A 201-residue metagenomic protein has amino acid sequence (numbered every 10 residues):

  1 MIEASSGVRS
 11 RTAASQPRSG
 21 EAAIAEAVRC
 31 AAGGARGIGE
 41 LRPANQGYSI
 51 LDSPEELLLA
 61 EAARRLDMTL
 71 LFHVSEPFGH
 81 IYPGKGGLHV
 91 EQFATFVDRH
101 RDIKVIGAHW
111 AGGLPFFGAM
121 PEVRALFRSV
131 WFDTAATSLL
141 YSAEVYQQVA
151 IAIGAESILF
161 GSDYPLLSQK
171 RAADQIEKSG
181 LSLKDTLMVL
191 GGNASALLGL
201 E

Functional and structural regions predicted by a protein language model:
M1-F78, Y82, L140: Active-site gating/metal-coordination segments in enzymes
C30, I38, A63, H109 (+5 more regions): Conserved, mostly hydrophobic/aromatic
A32-G37, R65-T69, R99-K104, R124-W131 (+2 more regions): Glycine-enriched alpha-helix->loop->beta-strand junction motifs that scaffold or abut catalytic
E56-G84, A94, R99-K104, P121-R128 (+1 more regions): N-terminal/domain-start segments enriched in small and hydrophobic, helix-friendly residues, covering either
I81-V90, P115-A125, S142-I151, L167-K178: Histidine/acidic-residue-rich catalytic or RNA/ligand-binding cores of hydrolases and nuclease-related proteins
V105-H109, D133-A135, L139, V149 (+1 more regions): Short acidic/histidine-rich active-site segments
W110-P115, A125-S129, A135-L140: Domain-core and long-helix interface of multi-subunit machines
A152-L159, L167-E201: Mid-to-C-terminal alpha-helical segments outside catalytic/metal-binding sites
